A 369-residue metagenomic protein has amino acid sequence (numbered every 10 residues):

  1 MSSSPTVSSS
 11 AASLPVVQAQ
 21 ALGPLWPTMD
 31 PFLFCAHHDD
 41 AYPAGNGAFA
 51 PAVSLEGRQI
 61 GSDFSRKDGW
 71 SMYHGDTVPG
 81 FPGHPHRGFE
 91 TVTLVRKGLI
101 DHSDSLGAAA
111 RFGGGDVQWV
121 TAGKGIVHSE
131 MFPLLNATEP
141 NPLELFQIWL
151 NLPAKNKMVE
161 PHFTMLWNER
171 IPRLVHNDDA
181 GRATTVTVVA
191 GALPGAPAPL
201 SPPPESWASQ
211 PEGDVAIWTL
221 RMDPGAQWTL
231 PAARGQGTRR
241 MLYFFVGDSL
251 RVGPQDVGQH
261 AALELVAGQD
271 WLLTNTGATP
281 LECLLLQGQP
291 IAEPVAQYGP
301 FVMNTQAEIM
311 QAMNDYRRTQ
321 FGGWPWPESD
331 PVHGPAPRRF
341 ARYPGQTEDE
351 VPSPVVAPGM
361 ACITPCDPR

Functional and structural regions predicted by a protein language model:
M1-R369: Jelly-roll (double-stranded beta-helix
